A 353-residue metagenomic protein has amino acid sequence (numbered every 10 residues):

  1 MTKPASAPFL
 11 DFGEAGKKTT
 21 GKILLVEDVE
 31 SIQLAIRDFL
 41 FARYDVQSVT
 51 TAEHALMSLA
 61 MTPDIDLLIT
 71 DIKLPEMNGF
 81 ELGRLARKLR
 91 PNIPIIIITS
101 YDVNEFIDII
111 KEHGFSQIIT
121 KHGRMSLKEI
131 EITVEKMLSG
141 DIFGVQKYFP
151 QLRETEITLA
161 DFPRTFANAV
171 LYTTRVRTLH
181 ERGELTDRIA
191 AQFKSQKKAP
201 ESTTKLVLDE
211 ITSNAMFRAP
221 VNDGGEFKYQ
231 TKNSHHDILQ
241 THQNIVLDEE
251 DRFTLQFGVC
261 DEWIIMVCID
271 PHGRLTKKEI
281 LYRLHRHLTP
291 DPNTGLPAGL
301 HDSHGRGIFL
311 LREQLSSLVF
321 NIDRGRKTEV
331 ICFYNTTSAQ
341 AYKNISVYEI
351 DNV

Functional and structural regions predicted by a protein language model:
K18-T19, E135-S213, F217-I245, G258 (+2 more regions): Bergerat-fold GHKL ATPase/HATPase_c domain
T19-S31, A35-L40, L68: Conserved acidic segment of CheY-like receiver
S48-L67: Acidic, metal-coordinating helix/loop segments flanking the phosphotransfer/catalytic sites of two-component signaling
M57, F80-N92: Short amphipathic alpha-helix used as the core "switch/output" element in two-component signaling
D71-I72, T99: Active-site residues of response regulator receiver
P75: The feature encodes the CheY-like receiver
E81, Y101-I132: Alpha4 helix (beta4-alpha4-beta5 surface) of REC/receiver domains from two-component response regulators
T241-L247, D251-T254, G258-D302: Glycine-rich/acidic phosphate-handling loop/turn and adjacent ATP-lid/helix of nucleotide-binding kinase/ATPase domains
